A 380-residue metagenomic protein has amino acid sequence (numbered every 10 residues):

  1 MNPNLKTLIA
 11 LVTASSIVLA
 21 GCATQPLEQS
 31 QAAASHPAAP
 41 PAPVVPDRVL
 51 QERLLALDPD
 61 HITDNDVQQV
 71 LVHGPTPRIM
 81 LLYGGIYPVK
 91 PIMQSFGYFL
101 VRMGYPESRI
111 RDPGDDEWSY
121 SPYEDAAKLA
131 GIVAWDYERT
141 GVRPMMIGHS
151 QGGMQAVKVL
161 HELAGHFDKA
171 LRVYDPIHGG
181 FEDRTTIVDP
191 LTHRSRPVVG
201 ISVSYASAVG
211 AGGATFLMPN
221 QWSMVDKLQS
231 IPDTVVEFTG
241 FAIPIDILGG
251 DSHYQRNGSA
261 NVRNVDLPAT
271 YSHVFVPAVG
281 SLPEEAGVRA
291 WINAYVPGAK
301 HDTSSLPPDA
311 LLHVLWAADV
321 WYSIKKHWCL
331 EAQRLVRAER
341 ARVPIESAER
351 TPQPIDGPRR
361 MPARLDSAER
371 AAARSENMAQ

Functional and structural regions predicted by a protein language model:
M1-I9: Bacterial N-terminal signal peptides that target proteins for export
A10-A20: Bacterial N-terminal signal peptides
L11-V12, P26, Q31, A363 (+1 more regions): Compositionally biased, low-complexity segments
V18-P40: Bacterial Sec signal peptide processing site at the extreme N-terminus
H36-P144, V314, Y322-G357, P362-S367 (+1 more regions): Active-site catalytic motif of lipid deacylating hydrolases and related acyltransferases
M80, R111-P113, S207, E237-F241 (+1 more regions): Hydrophobic/aromatic beta-strand patches that form the interior of the parallel beta-sheet core in alpha/beta enzyme
E107, D125-G249: Serine-dependent carboxylesterase/thioesterase catalytic core of lipase-like alpha/beta-hydrolase/SGNH enzymes
L217-Q380: C-terminal catalytic-base region of ester-bond hydrolases, centering on the histidine of the charge-relay
